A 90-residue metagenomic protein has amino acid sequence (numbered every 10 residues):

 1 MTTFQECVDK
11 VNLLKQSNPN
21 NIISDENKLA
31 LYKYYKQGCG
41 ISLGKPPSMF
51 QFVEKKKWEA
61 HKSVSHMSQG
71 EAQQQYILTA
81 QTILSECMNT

Functional and structural regions predicted by a protein language model:
M1-T90: N-terminal alpha-helical modules
